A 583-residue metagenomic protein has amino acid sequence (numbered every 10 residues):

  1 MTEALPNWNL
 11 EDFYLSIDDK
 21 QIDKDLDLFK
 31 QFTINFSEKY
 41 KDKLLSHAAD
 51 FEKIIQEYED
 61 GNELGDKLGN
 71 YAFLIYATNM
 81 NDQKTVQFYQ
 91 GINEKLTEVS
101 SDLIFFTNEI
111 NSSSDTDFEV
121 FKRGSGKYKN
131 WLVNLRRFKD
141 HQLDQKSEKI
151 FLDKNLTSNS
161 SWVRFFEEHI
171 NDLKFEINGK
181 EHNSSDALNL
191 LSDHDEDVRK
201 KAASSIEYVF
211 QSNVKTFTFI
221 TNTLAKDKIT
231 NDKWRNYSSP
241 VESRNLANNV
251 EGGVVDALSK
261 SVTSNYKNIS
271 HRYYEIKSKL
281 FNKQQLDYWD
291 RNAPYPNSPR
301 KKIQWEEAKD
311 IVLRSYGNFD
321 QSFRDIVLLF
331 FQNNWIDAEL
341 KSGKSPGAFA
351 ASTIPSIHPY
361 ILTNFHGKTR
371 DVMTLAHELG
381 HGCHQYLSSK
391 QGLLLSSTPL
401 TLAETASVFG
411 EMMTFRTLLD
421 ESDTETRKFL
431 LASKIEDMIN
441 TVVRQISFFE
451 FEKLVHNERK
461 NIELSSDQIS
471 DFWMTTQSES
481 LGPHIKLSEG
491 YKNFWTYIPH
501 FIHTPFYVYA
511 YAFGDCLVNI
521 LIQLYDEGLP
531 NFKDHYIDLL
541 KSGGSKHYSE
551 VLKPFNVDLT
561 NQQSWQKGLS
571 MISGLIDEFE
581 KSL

Functional and structural regions predicted by a protein language model:
M1-S298: A well-structured
T2, I17, F106, I110 (+13 more regions): C-terminal, non-catalytic "cap/extension" segments appended to globular domains
N236, H366-Y386, S407, M412 (+2 more regions): Active-site recognition of the HExxH zinc-binding catalytic motif
E275, K279-R324, A350, I361 (+3 more regions): Long, K/E/R/D-enriched contiguous segments that form extended
S298-I303, I336-H358: Catalytic zinc-binding patch centered on the HExxH motif and its immediate surroundings that defines zinc-dependent
K301-W305, S356-A376: Short pre-active-site segment immediately N-terminal to the catalytic Zn-binding motif
M373-T374, Q385-V408, R416: Post-HEXXH active-site segment of zinc metalloproteases
P399-R427, K434-E436, N440, G514: Post-HExxH zinc-binding segment in Zn-dependent metallohydrolases
